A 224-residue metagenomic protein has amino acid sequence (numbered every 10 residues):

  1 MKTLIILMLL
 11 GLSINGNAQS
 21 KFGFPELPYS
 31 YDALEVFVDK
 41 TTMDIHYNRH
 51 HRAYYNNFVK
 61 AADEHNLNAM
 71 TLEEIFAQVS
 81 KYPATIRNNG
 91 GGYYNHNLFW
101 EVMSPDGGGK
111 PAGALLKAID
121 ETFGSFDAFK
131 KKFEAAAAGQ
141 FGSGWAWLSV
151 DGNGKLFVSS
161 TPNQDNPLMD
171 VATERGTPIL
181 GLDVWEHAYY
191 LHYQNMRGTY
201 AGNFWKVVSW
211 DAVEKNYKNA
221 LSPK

Functional and structural regions predicted by a protein language model:
M1, I5, A201-F204: A generic membrane alpha-helix/interface feature
T3-S13: Sec-dependent N-terminal signal peptides
L12-S20: Bacterial Sec-dependent signal peptides at the C-terminal "C-region" and cleavage site
Q19-K224: Feature for soluble, non-membrane regions of globular proteins
